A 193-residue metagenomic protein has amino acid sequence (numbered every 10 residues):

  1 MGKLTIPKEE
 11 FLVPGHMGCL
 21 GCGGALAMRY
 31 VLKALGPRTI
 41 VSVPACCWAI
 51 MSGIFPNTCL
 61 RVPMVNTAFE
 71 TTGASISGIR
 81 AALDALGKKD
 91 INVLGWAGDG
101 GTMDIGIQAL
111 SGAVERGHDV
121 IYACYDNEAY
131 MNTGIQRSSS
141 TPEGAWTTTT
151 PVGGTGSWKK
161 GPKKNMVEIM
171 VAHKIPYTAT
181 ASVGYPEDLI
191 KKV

Functional and structural regions predicted by a protein language model:
M1-N92: Thiamine diphosphate
K89-V93, D104-I121, Y125-V193: Glycine-rich ThDP/TPP pyrophosphate-binding loop and its adjacent helix/strand module within ThDP-dependent enzymes
G98-G101: Active-site metal-binding loops of divalent metal-dependent hydrolases
